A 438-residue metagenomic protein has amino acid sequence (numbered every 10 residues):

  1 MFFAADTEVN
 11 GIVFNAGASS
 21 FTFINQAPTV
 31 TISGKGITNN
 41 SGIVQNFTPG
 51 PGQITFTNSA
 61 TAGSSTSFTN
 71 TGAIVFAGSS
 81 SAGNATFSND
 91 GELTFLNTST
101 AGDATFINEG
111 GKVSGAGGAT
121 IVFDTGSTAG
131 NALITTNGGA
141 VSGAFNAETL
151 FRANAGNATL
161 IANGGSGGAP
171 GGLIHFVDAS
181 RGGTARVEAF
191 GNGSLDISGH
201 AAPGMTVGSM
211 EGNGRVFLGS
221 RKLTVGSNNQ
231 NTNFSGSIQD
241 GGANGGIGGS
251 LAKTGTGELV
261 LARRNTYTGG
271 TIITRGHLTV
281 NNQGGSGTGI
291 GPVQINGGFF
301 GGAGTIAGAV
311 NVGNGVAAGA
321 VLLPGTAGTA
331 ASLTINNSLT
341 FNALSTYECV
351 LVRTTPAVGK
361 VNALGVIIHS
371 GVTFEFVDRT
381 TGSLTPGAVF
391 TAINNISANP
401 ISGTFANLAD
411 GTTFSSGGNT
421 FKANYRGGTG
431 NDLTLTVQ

Functional and structural regions predicted by a protein language model:
M1-N10, Y267, P292, T305-A307: N-terminal extracellular ligand-recognition/capping segment immediately after the signal peptide
A4-Q26: Beta-solenoid repeat scaffold
E8-V9, A27, G34, V207 (+4 more regions): A broad structural signal for short, well-ordered beta-strand segments within beta-sheet-rich domains
V13, G110, T135-G138, I161-G164 (+7 more regions): A structural signal for beta-strand register positions
A18, F23-A189, G212-I295, I368-H369: Extracellular repeat-rich scaffold modules on cell surfaces
F190-S194, G199-M205, S209-D240, N244-G249 (+4 more regions): Extracellular/surface-exposed low-complexity segments
K222-V225, T288, F299-A388: Extracellular beta-strand/loop-rich repeat segments of large surface/secreted proteins
